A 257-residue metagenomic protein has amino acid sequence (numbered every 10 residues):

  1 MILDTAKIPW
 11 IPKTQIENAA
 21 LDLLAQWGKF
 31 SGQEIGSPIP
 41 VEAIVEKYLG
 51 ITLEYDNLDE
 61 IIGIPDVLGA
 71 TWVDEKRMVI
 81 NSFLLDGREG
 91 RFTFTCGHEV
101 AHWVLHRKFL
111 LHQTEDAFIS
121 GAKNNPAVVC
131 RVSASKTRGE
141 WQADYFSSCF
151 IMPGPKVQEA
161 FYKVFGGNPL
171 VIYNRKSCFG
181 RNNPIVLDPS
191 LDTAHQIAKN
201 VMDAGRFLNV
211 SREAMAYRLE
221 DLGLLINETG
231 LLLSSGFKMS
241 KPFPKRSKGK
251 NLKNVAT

Functional and structural regions predicted by a protein language model:
M1-T257: Active-site hotspot residues in diverse enzymes, especially metal/ion-binding acidic/histidine motifs
